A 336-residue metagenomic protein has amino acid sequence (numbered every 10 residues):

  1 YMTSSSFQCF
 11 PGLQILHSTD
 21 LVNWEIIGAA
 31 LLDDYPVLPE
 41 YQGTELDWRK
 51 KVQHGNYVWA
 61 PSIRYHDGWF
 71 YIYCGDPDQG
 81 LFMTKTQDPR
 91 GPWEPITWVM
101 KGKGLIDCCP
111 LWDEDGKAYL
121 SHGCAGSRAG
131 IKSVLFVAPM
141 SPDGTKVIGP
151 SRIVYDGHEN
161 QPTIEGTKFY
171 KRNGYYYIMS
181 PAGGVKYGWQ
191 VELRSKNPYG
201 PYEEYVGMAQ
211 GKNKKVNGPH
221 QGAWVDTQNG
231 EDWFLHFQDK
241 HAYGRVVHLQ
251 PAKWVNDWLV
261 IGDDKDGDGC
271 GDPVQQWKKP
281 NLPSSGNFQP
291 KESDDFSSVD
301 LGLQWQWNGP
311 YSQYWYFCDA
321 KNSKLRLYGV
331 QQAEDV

Functional and structural regions predicted by a protein language model:
Y1-V336: Carbohydrate-active catalytic/glycan-binding domains of CAZyme proteins, especially the secreted or lumenal ectodomains
